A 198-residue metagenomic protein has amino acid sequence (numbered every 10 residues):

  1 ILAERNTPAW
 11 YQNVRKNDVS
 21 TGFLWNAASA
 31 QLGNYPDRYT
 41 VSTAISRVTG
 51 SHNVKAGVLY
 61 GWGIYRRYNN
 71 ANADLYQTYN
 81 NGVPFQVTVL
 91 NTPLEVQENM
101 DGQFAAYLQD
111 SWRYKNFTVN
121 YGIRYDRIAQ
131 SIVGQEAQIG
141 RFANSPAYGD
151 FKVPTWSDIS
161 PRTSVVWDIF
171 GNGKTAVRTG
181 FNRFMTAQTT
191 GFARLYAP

Functional and structural regions predicted by a protein language model:
I1-A3, A56-W62, Y121-R127, T179-R183 (+1 more regions): Transmembrane beta-barrel strands of outer-membrane/channel proteins
I1-Q109, A143-A147: Replace "related TpsB outer-membrane translocases also match" with "some related outer-membrane beta-barrels such as
E4-R5, G63-N69, I128-G134, N172 (+1 more regions): Secretory-pathway/luminal and periplasmic proteins that interact with or process carbohydrate-rich
K16, G134-S160, S164-P198: Solvent-exposed loop/turn elements at secondary-structure boundaries
T40-S42, A105-Y107, S111, N120 (+2 more regions): Membrane-embedded beta-strand positions in outer-membrane beta-barrel channels/transporters
S46-T49, S111-Y114, Y125, V165-I169 (+1 more regions): Residue-level signature of outer-membrane beta-barrel architecture
G50-V54, K115-V119, G173-V177: Outer-envelope beta-barrel architecture signal
F104, L108-E136: A generic structured-segment signal
